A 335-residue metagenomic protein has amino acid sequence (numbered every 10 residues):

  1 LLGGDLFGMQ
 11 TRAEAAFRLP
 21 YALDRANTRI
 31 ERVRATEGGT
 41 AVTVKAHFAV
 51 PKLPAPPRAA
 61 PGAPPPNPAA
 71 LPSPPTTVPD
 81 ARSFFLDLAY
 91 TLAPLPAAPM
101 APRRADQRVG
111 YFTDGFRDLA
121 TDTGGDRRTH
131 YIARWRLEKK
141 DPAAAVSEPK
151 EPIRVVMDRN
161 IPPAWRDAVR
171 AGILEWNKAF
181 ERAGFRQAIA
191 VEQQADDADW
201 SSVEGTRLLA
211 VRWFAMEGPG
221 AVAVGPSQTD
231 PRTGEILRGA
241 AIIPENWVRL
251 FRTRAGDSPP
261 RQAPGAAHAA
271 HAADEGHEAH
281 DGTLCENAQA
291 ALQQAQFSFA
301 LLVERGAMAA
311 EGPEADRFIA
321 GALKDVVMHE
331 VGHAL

Functional and structural regions predicted by a protein language model:
L1-I161, A179, A183, A188 (+3 more regions): Auxiliary tRNA-acceptor-end handling modules of aminoacyl-tRNA synthetases
A171-N177, G234, D325-A334: Active-site recognition of the HExxH zinc-binding catalytic motif
